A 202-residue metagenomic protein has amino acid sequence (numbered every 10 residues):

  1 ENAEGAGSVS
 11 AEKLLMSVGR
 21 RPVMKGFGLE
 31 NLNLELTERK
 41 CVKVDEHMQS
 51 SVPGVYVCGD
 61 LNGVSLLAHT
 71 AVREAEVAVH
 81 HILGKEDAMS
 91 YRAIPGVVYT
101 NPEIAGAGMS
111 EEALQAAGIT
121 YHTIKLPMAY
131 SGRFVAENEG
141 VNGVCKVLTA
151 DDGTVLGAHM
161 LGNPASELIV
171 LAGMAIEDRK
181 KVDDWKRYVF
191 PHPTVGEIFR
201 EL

Functional and structural regions predicted by a protein language model:
E1-G5, V64-V72, H80-A113: Rossmann-like dinucleotide-binding cores of NAD(P)H-dependent redox enzymes
G5-G7, T154: Short acidic/polar mixed-charge low-complexity motifs
S8-L83: FAD-site-proximal beta/loop scaffold in flavoenzymes
L14, A93, N142-V144: Short beta-strand-initiation
L34, L61, I94, M128 (+1 more regions): Hydrophobic pocket-lining residues within nucleotide cofactor-binding pockets
E35-T37, K85-P95, I119-I124: A short alpha-helix-loop-beta-strand transition element characteristic of N-terminal alpha/beta dinucleotide-binding
G59-G63, G96, D184: Short beta-alpha connecting loops at secondary-structure transitions that line or flank enzyme active sites
L83, T100-S110, Q115-L202: Flexible, glycine-rich terminal cap/loop adjacent to redox cofactors in electron-transfer oxidoreductases
